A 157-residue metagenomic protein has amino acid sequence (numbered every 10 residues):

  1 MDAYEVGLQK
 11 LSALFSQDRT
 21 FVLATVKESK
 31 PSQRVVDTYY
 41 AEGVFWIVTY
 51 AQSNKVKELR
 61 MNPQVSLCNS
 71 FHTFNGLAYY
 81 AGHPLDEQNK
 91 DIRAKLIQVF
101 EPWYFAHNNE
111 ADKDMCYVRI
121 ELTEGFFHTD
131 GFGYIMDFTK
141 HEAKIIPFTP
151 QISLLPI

Functional and structural regions predicted by a protein language model:
M1-F21, I145-S153: Extreme N-terminal tail/first-helix region
M1-K10, V26-K30, R34-A41, L77-N89 (+1 more regions): A broad, low-specificity signal for short, low-complexity segments enriched in glycine/proline and polar/charged
G7-R19, V56-C68, D114-L122: Short N-terminal helix-initiation segments at or just after the protein's N-terminus
A13, D37, N109-E110: Short secondary-structure boundary/capping segments
S16-V22, Q98-W103: Short Pro/Gly-enriched beta-strand edge/turn motifs at strand-loop
D18-A51, K57-L59, V65-N69, L77-Y79: Short beta-strand segments
T73-I157: Charged, gly/pro-rich active-site loop segments
